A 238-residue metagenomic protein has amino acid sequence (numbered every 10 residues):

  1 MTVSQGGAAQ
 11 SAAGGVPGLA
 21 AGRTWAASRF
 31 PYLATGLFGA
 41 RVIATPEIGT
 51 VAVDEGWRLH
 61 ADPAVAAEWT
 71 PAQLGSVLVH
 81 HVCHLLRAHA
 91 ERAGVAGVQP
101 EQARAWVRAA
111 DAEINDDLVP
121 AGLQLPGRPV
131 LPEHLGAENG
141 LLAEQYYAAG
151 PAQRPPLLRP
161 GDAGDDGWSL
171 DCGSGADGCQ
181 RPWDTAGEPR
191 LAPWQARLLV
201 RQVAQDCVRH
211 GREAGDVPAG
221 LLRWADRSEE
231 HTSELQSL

Functional and structural regions predicted by a protein language model:
M1-L78, V82-D116, P120-Q124: Basic/hydrophobic alpha-helical interface regions
D116-S233: Negatively charged
E234-L238: Positively charged, low-complexity/disordered segments
